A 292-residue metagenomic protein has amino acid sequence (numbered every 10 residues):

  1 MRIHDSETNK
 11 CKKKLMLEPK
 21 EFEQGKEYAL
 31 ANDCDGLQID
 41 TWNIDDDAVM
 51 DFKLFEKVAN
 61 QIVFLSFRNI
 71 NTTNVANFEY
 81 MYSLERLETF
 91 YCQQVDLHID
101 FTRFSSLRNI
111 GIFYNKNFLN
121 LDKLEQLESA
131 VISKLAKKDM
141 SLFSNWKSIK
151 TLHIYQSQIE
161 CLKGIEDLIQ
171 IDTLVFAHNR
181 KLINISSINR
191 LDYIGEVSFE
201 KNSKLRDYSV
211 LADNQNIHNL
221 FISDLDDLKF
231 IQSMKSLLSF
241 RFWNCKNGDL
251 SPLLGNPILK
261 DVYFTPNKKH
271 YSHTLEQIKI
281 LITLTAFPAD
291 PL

Functional and structural regions predicted by a protein language model:
K10-Q24, G36-L54, Q61-A76, R86-I99 (+9 more regions): Concave beta-strand-loop units of leucine-rich repeat
